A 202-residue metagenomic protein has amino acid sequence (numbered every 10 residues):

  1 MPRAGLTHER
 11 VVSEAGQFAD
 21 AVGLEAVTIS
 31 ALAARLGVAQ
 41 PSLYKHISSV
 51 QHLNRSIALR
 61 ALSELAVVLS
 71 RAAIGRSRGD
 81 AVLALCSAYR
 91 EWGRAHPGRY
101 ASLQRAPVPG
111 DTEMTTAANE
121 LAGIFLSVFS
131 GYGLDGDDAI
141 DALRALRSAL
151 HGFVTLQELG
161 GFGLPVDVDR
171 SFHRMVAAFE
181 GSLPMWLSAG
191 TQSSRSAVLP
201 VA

Functional and structural regions predicted by a protein language model:
M1-V22, A26-A31, H52-R55: Basic, helix-initiating cap at the start of DNA-binding domains
A19, H52-A61, L103, P107 (+1 more regions): Alpha-helical DNA-contacting segments of helix-turn-helix folds
S30-A34, L43: Append "Primarily bacterial transcriptional regulators
L59-A84, T115, A122-S127, G133: Amphipathic alpha-helical linker/stalk segments
S70-R99, G110, N119, G136 (+1 more regions): Hydrophobic alpha-helical connector segments
R94-T112, T155-G163: Amphipathic alpha-helical segments used for helix-helix packing
P109-A145, V166-G181: Amphipathic alpha-helical packing segments from all-alpha helical-bundle domains
S148-P165, E180-T191: Amphipathic C-terminal alpha-helical segment
